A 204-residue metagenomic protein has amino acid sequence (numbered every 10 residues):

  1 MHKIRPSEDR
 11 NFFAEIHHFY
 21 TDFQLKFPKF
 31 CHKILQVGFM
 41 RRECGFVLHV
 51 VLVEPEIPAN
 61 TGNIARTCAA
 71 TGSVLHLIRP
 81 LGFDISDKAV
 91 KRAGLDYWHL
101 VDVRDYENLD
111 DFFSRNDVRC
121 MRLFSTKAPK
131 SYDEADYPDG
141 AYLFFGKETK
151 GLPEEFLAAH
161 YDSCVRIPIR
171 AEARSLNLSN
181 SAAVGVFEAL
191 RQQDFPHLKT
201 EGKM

Functional and structural regions predicted by a protein language model:
H2-L35: Cationic, amphipathic, low-complexity segments that mediate targeting or membrane/lipid association
D22, K26-M204: Post-transcriptional modification and biogenesis factors for structured RNAs of the translation apparatus
